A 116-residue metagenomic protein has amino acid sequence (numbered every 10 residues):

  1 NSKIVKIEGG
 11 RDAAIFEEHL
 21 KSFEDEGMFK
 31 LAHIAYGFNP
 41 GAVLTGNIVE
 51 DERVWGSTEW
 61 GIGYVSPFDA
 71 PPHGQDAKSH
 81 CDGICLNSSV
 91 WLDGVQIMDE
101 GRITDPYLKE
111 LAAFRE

Functional and structural regions predicted by a protein language model:
N1-E116: Metal/cofactor-centered catalytic core regions of large enzymes
